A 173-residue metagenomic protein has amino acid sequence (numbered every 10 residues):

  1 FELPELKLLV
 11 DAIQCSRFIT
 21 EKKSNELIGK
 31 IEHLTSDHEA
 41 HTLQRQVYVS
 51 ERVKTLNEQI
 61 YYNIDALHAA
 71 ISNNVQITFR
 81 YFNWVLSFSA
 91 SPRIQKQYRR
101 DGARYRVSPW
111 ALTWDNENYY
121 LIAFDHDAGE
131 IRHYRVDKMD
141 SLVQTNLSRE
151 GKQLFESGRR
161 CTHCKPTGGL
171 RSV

Functional and structural regions predicted by a protein language model:
F1, R45, N73-I77, D101-A103 (+3 more regions): Generic structural motif recognizing short loop/turn segments at the entrances and edges of beta-strands
E2, S36-D37, N57, D101-G102 (+2 more regions): Alpha-helix initiation/capping motif
E2-K96: Bulky hydrophobic/aromatic content
L9, E39-V53, R99, A103 (+3 more regions): Short flexible/disordered coil segments
S16-T20, R99, P109, I122-A123 (+1 more regions): Short helix-to-loop capping/linker segments positioned immediately adjacent to catalytic or ligand/cofactor-binding
H68-R132: Loop-centered beta-sheet repeat module
W114, Y120-V173: Surface-exposed, charged, gly/pro-rich loop-and-adjacent secondary-structure segments at domain edges
